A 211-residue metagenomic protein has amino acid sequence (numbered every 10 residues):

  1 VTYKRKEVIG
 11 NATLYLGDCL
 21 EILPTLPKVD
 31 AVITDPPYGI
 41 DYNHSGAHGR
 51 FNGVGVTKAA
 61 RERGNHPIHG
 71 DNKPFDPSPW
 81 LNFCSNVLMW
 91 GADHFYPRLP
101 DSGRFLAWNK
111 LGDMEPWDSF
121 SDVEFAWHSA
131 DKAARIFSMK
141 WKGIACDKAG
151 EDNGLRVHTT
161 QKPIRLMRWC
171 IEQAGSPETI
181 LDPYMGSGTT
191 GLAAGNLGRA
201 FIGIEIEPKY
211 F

Functional and structural regions predicted by a protein language model:
V1-T34: SAM-dependent nucleic-acid methyltransferase catalytic core
D18, F75, K162-R165: Short, conserved clusters of charged catalytic residues that mark active-site and nucleotide-handling motifs
T25-T34, Y38, Y42-H66, L81-F211: Class I S-adenosyl-L-methionine
I68-L81: Active-site donor-binding segments of glycosyltransferases and PAPS-dependent sulfotransferases
